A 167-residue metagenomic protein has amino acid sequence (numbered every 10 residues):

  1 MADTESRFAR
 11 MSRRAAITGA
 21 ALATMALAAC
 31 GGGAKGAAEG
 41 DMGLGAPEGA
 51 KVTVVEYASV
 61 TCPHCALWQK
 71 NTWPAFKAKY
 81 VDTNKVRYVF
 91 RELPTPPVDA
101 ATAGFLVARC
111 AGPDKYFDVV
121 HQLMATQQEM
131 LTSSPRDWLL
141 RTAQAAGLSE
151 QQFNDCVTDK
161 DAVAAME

Functional and structural regions predicted by a protein language model:
A2-M11, A16-P96, A100: Extracytoplasmic thiol/disulfide redox context detector
T95-E167: Cysteine-centric redox/oxidoreductase cores and disulfide-bonded domains
